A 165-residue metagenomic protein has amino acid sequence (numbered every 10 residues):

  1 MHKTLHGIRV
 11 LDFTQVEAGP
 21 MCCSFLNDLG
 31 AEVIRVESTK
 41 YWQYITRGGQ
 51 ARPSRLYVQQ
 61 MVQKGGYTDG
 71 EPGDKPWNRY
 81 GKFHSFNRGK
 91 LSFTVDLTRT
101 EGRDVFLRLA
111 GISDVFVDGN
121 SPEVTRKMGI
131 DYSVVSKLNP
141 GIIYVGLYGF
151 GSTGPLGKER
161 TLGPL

Functional and structural regions predicted by a protein language model:
M1-L165: N-terminal helix-loop segment corresponding to the beta1-alpha1 unit of nucleotide/adenylate-binding folds
